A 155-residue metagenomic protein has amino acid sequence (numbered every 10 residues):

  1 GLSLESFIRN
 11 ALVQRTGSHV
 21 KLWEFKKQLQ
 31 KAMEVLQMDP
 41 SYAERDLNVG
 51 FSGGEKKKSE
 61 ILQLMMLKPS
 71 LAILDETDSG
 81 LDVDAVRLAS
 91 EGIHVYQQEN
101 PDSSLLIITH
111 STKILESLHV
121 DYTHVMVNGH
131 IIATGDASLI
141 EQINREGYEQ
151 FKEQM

Functional and structural regions predicted by a protein language model:
G1-S70: ABC-family P-loop ATPase nucleotide-binding domains
I73-T77, D84: Walker B catalytic motif
D78-G80, T112: Short loop immediately C-terminal to the Walker-B catalytic DE motif in ABC-type ATPase nucleotide-binding domains
D82-R87, T134: Conserved D-loop-proximal element of ABC-family nucleotide-binding domains
V86-P101: Helical segment within the ABC ATPase nucleotide-binding domain
P101-H110: Conserved H-loop
S111-D121: Conserved H-loop
Y122, M126, H130-E153: Conserved beta-strand-loop-alpha-helix hinge in the C-terminal portion of ABC ATPase nucleotide-binding domains
